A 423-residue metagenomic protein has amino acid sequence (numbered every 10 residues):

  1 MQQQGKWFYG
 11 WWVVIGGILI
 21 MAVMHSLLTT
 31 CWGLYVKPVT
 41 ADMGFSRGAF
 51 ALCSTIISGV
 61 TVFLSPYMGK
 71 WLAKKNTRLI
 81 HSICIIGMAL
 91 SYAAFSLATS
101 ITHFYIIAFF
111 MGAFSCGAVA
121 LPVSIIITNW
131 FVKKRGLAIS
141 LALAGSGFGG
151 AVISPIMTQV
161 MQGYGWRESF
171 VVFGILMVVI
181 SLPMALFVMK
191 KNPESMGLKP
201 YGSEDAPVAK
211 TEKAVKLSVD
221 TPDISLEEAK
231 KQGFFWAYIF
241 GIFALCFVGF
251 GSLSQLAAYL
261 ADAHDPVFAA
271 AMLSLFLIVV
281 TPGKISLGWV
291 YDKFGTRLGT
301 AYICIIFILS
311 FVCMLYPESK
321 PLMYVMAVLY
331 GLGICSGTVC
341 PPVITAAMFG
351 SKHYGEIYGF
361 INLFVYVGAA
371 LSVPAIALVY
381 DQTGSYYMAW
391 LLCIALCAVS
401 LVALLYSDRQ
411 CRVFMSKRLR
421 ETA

Functional and structural regions predicted by a protein language model:
W12-P38, M43-R47, L64-M68, S154 (+1 more regions): Extracytoplasmic
A22, H103-A118, L322-C335: Hydrophobic core of transmembrane alpha-helices in multi-pass small-molecule transporters, especially MFS/SLC-type
L28-V36, E227-L287: Extracytoplasmic gate region of multi-pass secondary transporters
V39, G117-F131, S336-F349: Intracellular juxtamembrane helix-capping segments at the cytosolic ends of symmetry-related transmembrane helices
L64-N76, I285-G295, Y380-D381: Helix-to-loop junctions at the C-terminal end of transmembrane segments in multipass secondary transporters
I86-T99, I306-E318: C-terminal ends and interior cores of transmembrane alpha-helices in multi-pass membrane transporters/permeases
S146-E194: Helix-loop-helix hairpin linking two adjacent transmembrane segments in secondary transporters
F268, S274-P282, S286, Y291-I344: C-terminal transmembrane helical hairpin of 12-TM major facilitator-type secondary transporters
